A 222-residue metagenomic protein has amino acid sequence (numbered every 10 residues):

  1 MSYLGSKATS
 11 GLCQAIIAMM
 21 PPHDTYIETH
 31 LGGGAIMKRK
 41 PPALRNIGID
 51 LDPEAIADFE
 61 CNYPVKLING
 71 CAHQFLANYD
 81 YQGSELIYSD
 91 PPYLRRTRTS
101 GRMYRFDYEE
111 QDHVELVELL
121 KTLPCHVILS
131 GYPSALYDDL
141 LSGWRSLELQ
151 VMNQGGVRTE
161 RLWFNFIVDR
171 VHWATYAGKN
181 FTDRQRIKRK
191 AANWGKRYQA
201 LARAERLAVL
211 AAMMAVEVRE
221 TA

Functional and structural regions predicted by a protein language model:
M1-A222: Class I S-adenosyl-L-methionine-dependent methyltransferase catalytic core
